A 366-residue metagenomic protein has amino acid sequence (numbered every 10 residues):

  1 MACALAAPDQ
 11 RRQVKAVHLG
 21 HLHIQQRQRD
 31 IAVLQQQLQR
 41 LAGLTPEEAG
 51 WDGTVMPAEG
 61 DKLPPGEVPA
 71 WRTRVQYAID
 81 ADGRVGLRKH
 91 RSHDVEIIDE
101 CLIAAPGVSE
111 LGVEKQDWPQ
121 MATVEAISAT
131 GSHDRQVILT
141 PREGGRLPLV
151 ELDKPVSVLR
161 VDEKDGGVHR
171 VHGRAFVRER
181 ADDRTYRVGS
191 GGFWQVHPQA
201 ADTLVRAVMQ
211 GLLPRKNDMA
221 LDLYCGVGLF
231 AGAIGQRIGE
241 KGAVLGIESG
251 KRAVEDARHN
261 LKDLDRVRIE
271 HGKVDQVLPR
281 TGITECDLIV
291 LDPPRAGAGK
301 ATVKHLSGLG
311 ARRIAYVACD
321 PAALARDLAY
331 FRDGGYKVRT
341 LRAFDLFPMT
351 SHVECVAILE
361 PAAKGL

Functional and structural regions predicted by a protein language model:
A2-A7, A16: Short linear motifs in low-complexity or flexible loops
A7-R11, L34-Q37: Hydrophobic, low-acid, alpha-helix-prone terminal segments
P8-Q13, L22, G299-K300: Local alpha-helix boundary/kink/capping signal
R11-Q13, R27-R29, R40: Intrinsically disordered, low-complexity segments enriched in small polar residues
V14-V17, I24, I31-V33: Hydrophobic alpha-helical signal/anchor motif
Q26-Q28, G107, A200, R295 (+1 more regions): Short hydrophobic/aromatic residue motifs in ordered secondary structure
A32, L38-L291, T302-K304: Accessory RNA-recognition modules of RNA-modification enzymes
E270-V353, I358-E360, K364-L366: S-adenosylmethionine
